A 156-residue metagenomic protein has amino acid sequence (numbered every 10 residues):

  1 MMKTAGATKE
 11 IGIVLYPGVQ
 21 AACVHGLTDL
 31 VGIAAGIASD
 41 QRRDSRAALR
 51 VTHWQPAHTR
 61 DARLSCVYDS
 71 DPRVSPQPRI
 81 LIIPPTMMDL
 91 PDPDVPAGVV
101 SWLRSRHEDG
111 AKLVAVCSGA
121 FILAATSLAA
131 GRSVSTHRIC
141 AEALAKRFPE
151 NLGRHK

Functional and structural regions predicted by a protein language model:
M1-L113, I122-A125, L152: Extended, subdomain-level signal for the structured scaffold at the beginning of enzyme domains
V31, L144-P149: Short, aromatic/basic amphipathic alpha-helical patches
W54-P56, H137, K156: Conserved beta-strand termini and adjacent loop/short-helix elements that scaffold enzyme active sites in alpha/beta
L103-A145: Cysteine-nucleophile active-site neighborhood
E150-K156: Amphipathic alpha-helical segments enriched in hydrophobic/aromatic residues interleaved with Lys/Arg
